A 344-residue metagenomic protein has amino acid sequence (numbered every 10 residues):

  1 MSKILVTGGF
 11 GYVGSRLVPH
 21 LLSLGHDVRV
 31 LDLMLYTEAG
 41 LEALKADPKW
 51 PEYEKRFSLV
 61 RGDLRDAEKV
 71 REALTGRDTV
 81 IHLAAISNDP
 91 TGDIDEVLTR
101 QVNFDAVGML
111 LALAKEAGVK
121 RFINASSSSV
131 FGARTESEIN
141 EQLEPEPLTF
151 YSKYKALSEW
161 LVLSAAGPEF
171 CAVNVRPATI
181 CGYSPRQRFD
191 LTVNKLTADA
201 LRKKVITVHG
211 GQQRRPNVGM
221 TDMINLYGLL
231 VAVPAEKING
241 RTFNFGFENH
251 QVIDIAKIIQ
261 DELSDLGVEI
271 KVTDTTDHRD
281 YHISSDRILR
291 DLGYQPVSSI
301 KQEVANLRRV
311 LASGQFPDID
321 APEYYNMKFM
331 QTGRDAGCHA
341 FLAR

Functional and structural regions predicted by a protein language model:
M1-T79: N-terminal Rossmann/SDR dinucleotide-binding element
D78-I81, I123: N-terminal Rossmann-like NAD(P) cofactor-binding module of classical short-chain dehydrogenase/reductase
A84-S87, S126: Conserved NAD(P)H cofactor-binding loop of Rossmann-fold oxidoreductase domains
P90-A106, N140-P147: Short alpha-helical oligomerization interface
G108-F150: Conserved Rossmann-fold NAD(P)-dependent oxidoreductase catalytic core, especially the SDR/UDP-sugar
Y154: Active-site helix of classical SDR
W160-R215, M220-V231, I259-D261: NAD(P)-dependent short-chain dehydrogenase/reductase
K204, V208-R344: C-terminal substrate-binding subdomain of Rossmann-fold SDR/epimerase-dehydratase oxidoreductases
